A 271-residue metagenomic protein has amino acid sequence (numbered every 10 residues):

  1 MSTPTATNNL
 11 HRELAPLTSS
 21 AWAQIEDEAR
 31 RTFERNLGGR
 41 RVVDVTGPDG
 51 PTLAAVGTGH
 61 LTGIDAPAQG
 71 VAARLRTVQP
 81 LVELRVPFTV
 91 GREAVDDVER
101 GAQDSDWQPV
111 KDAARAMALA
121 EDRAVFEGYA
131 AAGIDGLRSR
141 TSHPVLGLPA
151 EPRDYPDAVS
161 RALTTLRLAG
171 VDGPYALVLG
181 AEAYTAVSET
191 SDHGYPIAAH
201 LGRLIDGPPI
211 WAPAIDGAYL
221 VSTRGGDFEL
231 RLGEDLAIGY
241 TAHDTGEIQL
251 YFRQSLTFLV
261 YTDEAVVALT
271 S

Functional and structural regions predicted by a protein language model:
M1-R74, G233-E234, G239-E247: N-terminal "assembly arms/tails" that initiate or stabilize quaternary assembly in self-assembling proteins
R40, D44, E121-G128, R167-G170 (+1 more regions): Long, hydrophobic, amphipathic alpha-helical segments used as structural scaffolds
T46, T190-S271: Sequence/fold signature of self-assembling virion shell proteins
T58-D104: Long, hydrophobic/aromatic-enriched structural stretches that serve as scaffold segments
D97-R161, T165: Alpha-helical scaffold segments that mediate packing/assembly in large oligomeric complexes
D106, A114, V178-A181, A212: Hydrophobic alpha-helical segments that drive targeting, anchoring, or assembly
A131-D135, E182-A186, G217: Short, catalytically relevant binding-site loops at active-site mouths
R138-L201: Extended, solvent-exposed, turn-rich assembly/linker loops in the middle of proteins
